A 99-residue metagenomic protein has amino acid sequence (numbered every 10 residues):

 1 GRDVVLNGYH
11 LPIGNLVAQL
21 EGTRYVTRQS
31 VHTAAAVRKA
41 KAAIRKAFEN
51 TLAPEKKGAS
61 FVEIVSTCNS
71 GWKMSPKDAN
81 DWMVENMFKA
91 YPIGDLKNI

Functional and structural regions predicted by a protein language model:
G1-I99: Glycine-rich ThDP/TPP pyrophosphate-binding loop and its adjacent helix/strand module within ThDP-dependent enzymes
